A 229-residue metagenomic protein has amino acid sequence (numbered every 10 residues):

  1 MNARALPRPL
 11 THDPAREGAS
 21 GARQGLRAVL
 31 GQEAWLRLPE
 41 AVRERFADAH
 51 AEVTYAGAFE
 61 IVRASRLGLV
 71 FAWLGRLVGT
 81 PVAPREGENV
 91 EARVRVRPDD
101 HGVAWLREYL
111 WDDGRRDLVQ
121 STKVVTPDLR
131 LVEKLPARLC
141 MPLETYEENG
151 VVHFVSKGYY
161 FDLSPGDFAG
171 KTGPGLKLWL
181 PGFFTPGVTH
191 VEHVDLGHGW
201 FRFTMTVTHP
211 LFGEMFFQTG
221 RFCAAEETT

Functional and structural regions predicted by a protein language model:
L10-L196, F201-V207, Q218: Soluble ligand-binding/transfer domains with enclosed cavities or grooves
R202-T229: C-terminal structured interaction module
